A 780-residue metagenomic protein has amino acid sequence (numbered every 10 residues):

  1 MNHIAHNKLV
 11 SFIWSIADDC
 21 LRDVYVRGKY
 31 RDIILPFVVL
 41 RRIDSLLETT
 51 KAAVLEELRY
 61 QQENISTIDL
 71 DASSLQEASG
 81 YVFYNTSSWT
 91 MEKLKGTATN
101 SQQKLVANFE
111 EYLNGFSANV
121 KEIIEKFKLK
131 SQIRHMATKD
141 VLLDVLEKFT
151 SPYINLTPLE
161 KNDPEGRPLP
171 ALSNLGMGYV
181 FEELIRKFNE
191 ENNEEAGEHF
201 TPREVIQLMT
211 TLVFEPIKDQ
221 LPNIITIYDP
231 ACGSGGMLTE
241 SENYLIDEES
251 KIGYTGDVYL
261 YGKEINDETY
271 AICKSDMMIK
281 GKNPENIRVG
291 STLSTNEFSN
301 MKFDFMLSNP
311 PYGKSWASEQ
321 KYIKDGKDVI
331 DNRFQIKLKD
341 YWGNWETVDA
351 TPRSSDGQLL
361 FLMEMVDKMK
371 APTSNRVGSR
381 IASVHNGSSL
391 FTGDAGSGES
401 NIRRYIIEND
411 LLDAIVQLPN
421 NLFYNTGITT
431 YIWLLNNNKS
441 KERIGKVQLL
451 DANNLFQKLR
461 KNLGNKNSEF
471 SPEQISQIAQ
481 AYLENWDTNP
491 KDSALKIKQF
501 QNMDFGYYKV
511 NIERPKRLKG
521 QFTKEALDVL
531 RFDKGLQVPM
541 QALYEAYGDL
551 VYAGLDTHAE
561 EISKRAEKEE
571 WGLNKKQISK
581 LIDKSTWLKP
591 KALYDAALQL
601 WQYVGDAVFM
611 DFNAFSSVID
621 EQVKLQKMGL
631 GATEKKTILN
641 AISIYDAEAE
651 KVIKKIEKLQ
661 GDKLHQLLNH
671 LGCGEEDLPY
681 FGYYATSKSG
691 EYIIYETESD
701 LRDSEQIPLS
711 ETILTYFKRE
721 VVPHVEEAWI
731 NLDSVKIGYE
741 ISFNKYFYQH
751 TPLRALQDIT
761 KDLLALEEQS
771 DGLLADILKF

Functional and structural regions predicted by a protein language model:
M1-I217, N286-S294, Q417-N420, I444-D451 (+1 more regions): Non-catalytic, mostly N-terminal accessory regions of nucleic-acid modification and defense proteins
K29-R42, G343-L435, L763: Conserved Class I SAM-dependent methyltransferase catalytic core
E191, E198, I252, T295-F298 (+3 more regions): Replace "in large, NTP-powered and nucleic-acid-processing enzymes" with "in large, NTP-powered factors and other
E195, H199-S308, Y312-D328, L359 (+6 more regions): Conserved S-adenosyl-L-methionine
T239, A271, S308-P310, L359-D367 (+11 more regions): Feature representing long, continuous alpha-helical segments
I246, M278, K282, P311 (+15 more regions): Hydrophobic alpha-helix feature that most strongly marks membrane-spanning transmembrane helices and their immediate
Y312-S315, E319-S355: Conserved catalytic motifs of ABC-family nucleotide-binding domains
Y424-A526: Flexible, glycine-/basic-rich loop-and-beta segments that form/coincide with the SAM-dependent methyltransferase
